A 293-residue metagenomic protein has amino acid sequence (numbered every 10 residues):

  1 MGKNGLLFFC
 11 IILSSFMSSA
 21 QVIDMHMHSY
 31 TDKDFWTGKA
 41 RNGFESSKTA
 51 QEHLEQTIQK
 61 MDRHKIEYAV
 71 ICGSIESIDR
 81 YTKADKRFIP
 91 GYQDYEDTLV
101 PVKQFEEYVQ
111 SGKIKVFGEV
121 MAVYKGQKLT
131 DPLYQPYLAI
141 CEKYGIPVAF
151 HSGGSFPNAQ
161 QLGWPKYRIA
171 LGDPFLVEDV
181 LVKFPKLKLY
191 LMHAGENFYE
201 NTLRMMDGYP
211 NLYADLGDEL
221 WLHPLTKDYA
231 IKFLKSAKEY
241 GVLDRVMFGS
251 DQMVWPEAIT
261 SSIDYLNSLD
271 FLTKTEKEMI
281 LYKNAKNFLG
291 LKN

Functional and structural regions predicted by a protein language model:
G2-N4, S19-H28, D34-F35, A40-Y68 (+2 more regions): Mid-to-C-terminal alpha-helical segments outside catalytic/metal-binding sites
S14-M17: N-terminal signal peptide c-region/cleavage motif recognized by signal peptidases
V22-M25, V70-C72, G91-Y92, G118 (+3 more regions): Active-site neighborhood of phospho(di)ester-bond hydrolases with catalytic His/Asp-centered motifs
H26, M61, F117, C141 (+5 more regions): Conserved, mostly hydrophobic/aromatic
Y30-D32, I75-D79, D97-V100, V123-K125 (+4 more regions): Active-site environment of divalent metal-dependent phosphoester hydrolases
N42-K48, G91-E96, E119-D131, W164-Y167: The substrate-binding groove and active-site-proximal loops of carbohydrate-active enzymes, especially glycoside
E52-E106, E119-V120: A metal-dependent hydrolase metal-coordination microenvironment
K86, K115-V116, T130-M247: Catalytic pocket-lining loop regions of alpha/beta-barrel enzymes, especially the amidohydrolase/enolase/GH5 lineages
